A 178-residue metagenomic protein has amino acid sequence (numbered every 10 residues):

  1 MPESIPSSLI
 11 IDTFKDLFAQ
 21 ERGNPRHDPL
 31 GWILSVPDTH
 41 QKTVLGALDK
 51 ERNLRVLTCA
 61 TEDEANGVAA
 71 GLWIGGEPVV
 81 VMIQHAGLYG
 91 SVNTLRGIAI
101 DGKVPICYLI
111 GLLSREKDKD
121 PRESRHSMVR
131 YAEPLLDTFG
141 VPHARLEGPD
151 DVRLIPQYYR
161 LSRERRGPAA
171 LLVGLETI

Functional and structural regions predicted by a protein language model:
M1-I178: Thiamine diphosphate
